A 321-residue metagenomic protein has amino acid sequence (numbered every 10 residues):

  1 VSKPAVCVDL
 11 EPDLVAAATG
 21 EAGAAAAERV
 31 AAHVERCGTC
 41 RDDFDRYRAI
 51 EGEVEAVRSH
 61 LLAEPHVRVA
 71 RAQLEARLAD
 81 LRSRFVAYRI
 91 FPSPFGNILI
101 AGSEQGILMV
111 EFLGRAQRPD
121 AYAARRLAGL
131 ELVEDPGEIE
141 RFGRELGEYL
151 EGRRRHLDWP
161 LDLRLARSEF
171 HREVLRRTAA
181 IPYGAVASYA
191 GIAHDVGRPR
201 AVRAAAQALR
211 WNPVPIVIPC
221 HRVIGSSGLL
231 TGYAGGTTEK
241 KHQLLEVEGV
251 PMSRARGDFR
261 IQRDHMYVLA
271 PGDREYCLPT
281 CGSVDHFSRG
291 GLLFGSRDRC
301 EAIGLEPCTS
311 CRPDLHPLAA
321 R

Functional and structural regions predicted by a protein language model:
S2-R200, Q243-R321: Basic nucleic-acid-binding alpha-helical/helix-turn surface characteristic of O6-alkylguanine DNA
G23, P215-I216: N-terminal leader and targeting sequences that precede the mature domain
A201-P215: Regulatory, non-catalytic segments
I216-I224: Short Lys/Arg-enriched helix C-cap and helix-to-coil transition segments that create basic nucleic-acid-contact patches
G225, T231: Minor-groove-contacting beta-hairpin "wing" of winged helix-turn-helix DNA-binding domains
S226, K240: Residue-level signal for beta-strand positions within conserved beta-sheet cores that form or flank
Y233-T238: Catalytic-site neighborhood detector that most strongly recognizes the C-terminal catalytic loop/helix of tyrosine
